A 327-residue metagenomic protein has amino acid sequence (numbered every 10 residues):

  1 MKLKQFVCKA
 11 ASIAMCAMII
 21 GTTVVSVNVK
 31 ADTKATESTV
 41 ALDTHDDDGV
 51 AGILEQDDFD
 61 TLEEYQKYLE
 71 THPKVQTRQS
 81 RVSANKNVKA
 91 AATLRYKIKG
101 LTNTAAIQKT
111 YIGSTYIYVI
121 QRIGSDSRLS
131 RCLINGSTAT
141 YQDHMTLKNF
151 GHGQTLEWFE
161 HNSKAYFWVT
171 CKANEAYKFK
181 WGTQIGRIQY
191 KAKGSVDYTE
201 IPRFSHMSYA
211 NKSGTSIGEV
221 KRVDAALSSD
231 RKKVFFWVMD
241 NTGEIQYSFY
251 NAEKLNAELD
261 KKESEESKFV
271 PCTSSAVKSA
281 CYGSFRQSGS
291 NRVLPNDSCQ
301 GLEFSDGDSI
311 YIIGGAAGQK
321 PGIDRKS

Functional and structural regions predicted by a protein language model:
K2-A14: Bacterial N-terminal signal peptides that target proteins for export
I20-T39: Sec-dependent signal peptide cleavage junction
T61, H72, S80-K99, T140-F150 (+2 more regions): Surface-exposed loop and turn segments in beta-propeller and other repeat-based domains that flank or scaffold
G100-S114, H152-Y166, G214-F235, P295-G307: Structural signature of eukaryotic scaffold interfaces centered on beta-propeller domains
V119, V169, F236, Y311-I312: Residue position within the beta-strands of beta-propeller blades
I123-D126, K172-K178, D240-E244, A316-K320: Short glycine/acidic-enriched loop and turn motifs that connect beta-strands
I134-N174: Blade-loop segments of beta-propeller domains
K326-S327: Conserved small/polar residues in nucleotide/adenosyl-binding loops
